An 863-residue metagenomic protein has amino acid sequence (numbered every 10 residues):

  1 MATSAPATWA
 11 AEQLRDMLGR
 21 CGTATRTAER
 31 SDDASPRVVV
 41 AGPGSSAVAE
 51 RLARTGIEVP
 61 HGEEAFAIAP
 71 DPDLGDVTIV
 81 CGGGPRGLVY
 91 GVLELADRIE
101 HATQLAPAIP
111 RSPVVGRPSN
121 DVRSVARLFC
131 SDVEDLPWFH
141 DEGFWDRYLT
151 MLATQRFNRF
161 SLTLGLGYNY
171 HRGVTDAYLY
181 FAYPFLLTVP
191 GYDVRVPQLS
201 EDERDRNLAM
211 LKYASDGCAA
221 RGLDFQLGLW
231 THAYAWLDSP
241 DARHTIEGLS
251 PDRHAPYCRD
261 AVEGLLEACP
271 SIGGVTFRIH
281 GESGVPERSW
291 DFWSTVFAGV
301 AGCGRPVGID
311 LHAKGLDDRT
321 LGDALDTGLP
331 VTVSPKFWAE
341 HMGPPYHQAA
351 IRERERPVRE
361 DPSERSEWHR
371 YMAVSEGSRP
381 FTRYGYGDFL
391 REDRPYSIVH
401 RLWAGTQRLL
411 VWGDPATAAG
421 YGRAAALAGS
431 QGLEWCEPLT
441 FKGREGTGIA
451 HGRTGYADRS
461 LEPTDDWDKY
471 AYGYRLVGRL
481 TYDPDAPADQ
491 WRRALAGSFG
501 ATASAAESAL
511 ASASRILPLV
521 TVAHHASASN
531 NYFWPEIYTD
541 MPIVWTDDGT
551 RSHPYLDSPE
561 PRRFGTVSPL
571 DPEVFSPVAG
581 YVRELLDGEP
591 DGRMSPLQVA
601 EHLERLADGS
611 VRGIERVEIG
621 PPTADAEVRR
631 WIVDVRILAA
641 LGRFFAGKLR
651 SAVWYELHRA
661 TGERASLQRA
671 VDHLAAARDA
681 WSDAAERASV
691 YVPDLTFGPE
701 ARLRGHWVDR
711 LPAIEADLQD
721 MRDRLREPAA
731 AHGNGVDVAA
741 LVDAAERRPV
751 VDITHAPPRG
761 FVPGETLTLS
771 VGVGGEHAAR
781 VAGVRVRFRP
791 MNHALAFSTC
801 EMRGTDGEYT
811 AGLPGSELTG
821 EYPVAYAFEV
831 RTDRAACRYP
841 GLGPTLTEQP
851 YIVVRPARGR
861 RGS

Functional and structural regions predicted by a protein language model:
A5, A10-Q13, M17, P60-R253 (+6 more regions): Feature activates predominantly on carbohydrate-active enzymes
L18, G84, L152, F277 (+2 more regions): Conserved, mostly hydrophobic/aromatic
R26, A102-T103, N158, Y170-F181 (+3 more regions): Catalytic-core regions of glycoside hydrolase
R26-I57: Short, well-ordered secondary-structure micro-motifs within conserved domains or adaptor modules
W230-A255, A268-G273, H280-W290, R629-A646 (+2 more regions): Aromatic-lined, polymer-binding surfaces characteristic of secreted/periplasmic polysaccharide-degrading enzymes
E437-H706, R710: C-terminal non-catalytic alpha-helical accessory regions
P693, F697-A744: C-terminal non-catalytic interaction modules
R722-S863: Glycan-association/targeting regions that enable binding to alpha-glucans and other polysaccharides
